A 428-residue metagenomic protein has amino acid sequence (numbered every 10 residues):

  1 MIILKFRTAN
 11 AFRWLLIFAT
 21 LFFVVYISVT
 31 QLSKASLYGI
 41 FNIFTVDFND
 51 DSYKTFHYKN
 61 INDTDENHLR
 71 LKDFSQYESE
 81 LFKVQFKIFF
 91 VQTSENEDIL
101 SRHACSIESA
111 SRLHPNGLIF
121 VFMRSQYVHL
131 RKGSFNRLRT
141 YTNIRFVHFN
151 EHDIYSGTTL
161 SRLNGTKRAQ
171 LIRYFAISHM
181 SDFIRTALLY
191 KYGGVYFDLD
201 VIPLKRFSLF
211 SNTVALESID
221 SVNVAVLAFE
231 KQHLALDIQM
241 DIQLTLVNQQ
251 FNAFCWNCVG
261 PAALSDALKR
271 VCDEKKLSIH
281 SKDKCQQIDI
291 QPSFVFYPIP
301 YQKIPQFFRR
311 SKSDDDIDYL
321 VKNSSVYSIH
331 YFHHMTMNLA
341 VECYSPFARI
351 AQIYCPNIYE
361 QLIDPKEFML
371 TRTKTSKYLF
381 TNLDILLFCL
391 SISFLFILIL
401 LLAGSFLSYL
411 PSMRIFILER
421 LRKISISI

Functional and structural regions predicted by a protein language model:
I2-S181, L199-I428: Glycosyltransferase-associated regions of secretory-pathway enzymes, highlighting luminal stem/catalytic domains
F183-Y192: Small-residue hinge/turn detector
Y192, F197-D198: Active-site acidic Asp-centered loop
